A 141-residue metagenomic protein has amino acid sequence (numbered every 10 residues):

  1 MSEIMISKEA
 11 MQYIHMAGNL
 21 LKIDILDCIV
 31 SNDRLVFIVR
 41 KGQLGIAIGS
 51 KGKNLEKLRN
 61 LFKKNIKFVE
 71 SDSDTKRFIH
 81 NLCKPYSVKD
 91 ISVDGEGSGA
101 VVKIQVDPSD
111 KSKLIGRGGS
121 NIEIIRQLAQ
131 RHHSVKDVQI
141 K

Functional and structural regions predicted by a protein language model:
M1-K141: RNA-contacting regions in translation and RNA-metabolism proteins, encompassing KH/S1 modules where present
